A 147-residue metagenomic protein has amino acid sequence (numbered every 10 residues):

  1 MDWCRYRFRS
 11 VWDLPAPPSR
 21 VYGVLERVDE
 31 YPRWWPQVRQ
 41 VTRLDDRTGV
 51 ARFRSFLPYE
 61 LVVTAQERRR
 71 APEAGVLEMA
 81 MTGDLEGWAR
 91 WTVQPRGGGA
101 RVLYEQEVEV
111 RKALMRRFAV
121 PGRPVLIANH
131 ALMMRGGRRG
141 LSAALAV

Functional and structural regions predicted by a protein language model:
M1-D2, P36-R39, L61-V63, E109-K112: Short hydrophobic/aromatic-rich motifs at helix boundaries and adjacent loops
M1-D46: Hydrophobic ligand-binding cavity/cleft-lining segments
V11-P15, T42, R52, T92 (+1 more regions): Generic structural detector for well-ordered beta-strands
A16, L77, P124-V125: Short, contiguous strand/loop micro-motifs
A16, S55, A71, P95 (+1 more regions): Non-catalytic surface loops within mature trypsin-like serine protease
P32-P36, T42-W88, G97, R101 (+1 more regions): Glycine-rich portal/gate segments that line the openings of hydrophobic small-molecule binding cavities
M81-R135: Beta-strand/loop substructures that line and gate deep hydrophobic ligand-binding cavities in soluble
